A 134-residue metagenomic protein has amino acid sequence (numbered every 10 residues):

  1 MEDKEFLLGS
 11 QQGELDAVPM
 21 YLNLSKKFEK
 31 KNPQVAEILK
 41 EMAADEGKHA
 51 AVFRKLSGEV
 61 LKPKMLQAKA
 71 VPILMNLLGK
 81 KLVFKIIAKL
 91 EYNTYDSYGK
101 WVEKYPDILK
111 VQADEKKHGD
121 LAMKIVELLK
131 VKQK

Functional and structural regions predicted by a protein language model:
M1-K134: Non-heme di-metal
